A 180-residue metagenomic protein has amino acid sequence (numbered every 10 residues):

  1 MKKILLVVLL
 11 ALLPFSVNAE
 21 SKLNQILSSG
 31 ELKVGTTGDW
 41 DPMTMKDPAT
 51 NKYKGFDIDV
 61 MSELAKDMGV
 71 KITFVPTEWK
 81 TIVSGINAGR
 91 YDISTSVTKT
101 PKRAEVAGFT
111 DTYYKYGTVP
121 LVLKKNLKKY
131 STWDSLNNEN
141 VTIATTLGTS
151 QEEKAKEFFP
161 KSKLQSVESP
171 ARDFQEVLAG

Functional and structural regions predicted by a protein language model:
K2-V8: Sec-dependent signal peptide recognition, specifically the positively charged N-region followed immediately by
L10-V17: Hydrophobic h-region of N-terminal signal peptides that target proteins for export in Gram-negative bacteria
S21-V97, E105: Extracytoplasmic small-molecule ligand-binding "clamshell" domains of the periplasmic binding protein/Venus flytrap
T44-T50, M61-V70, T132-N137, S150-S169: Ligand-binding cleft/hinge of the Venus flytrap
P48, K102-Y116, K161: Ligand-binding "clamshell"
L64, I86-N87, L136, E176-L178: Hydrophobic residues within well-ordered alpha-helices
G108-V122, N138, E157, P170: Short Pro/Gly-enriched coil loops immediately N-terminal to beta-strands
K124-V141: Flexible hinge/capping segments at coil-to-helix
